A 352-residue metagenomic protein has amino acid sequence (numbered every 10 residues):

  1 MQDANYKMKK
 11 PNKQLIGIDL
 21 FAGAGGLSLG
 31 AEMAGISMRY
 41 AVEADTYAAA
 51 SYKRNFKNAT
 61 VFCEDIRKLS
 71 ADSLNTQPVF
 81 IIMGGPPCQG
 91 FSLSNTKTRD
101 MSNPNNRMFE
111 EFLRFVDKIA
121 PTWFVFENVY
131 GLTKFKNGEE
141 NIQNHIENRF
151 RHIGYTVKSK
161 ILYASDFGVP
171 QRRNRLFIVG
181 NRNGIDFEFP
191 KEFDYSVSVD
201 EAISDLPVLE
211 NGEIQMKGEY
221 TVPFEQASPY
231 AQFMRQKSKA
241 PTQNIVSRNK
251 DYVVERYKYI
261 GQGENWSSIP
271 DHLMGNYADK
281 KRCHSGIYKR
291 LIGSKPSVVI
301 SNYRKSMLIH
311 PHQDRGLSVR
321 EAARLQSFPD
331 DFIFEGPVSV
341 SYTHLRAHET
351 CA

Functional and structural regions predicted by a protein language model:
N5-I119, Y130-N141: Core alpha/beta nucleotide-donor-binding catalytic domains of modification enzymes
K13, P78-F80, N174-L176, V199 (+3 more regions): A generic secondary-structure signal marking the coil-to-beta-strand transition
K57, P86-P87, P121, P170 (+3 more regions): Proline-centered helix-kink/hinge sites
I66, I161-S165, C283-S285: Short alpha-helical segments and helix-capping/turn motifs at coil-helix boundaries
D72-V79, L93-N276: Class I S-adenosyl-L-methionine
P87-F91, N183, K305, D330-D331: Short connector loops/turns at beta-strand edges and beta->alpha or beta->beta junctions
Y230-L345, E349-A352: C-terminal target-recognition/interaction regions appended to catalytic cores
